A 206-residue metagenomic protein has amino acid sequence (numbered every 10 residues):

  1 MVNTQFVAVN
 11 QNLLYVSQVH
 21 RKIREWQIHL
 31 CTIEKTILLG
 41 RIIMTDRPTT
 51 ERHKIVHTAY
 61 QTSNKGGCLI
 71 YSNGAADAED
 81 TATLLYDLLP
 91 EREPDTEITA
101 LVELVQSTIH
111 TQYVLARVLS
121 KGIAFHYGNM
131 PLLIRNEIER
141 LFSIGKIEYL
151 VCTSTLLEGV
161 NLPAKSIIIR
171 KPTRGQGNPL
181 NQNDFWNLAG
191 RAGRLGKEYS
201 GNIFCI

Functional and structural regions predicted by a protein language model:
M1, C152-L156: Ser/Thr-glycine-rich phosphate-binding loops at phosphate-binding pockets of nucleotides, nucleotide cofactors
V2, R92-D95, I167-P172: Short hydrophobic/aromatic-enriched beta-strand-loop microsegments
V2-N3, A124, I168, F204: Hydrophobic/aromatic beta-strand patches that form the interior of the parallel beta-sheet core in alpha/beta enzyme
V2-R47: Interdomain hinge/linker at the junction between the two RecA-like core domains of SF2 helicases
V7-N10, A75-A78, M130-P131, L156-E158 (+2 more regions): Conserved nucleotide-binding/hydrolysis micro-motifs of P-loop NTPases
Y15-V19, L89-R92, K171, A192-Y199: Conserved NTP-handling cores and scaffolds of large molecular machines
D46-V151, R174-W186: Conserved C-terminal RecA-like helicase domain
L162, S166, P172-I206: Conserved segment of the helicase C-terminal RecA-like domain
